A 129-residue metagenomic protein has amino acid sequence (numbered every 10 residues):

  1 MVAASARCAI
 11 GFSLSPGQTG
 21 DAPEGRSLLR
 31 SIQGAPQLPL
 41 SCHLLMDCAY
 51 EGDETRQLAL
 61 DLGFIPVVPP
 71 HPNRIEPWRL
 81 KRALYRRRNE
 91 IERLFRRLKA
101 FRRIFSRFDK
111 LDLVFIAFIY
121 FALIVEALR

Functional and structural regions predicted by a protein language model:
A3-A4: Short, acidic, Ser/Thr-enriched surface-loop or helix-capping motifs
C8-A9: Hydrophobic "anchor" residues
S13-P36: Active-site beta-loop-alpha junctions of metal-dependent nucleic acid enzymes, especially the RNase H-like/DDE
Q18, G34, L38-F108: Helix-centered, glycine/charged polyanion-binding patches within enzymatic domains that contact phosphate-containing
A22-G25, I91, F118: A general structural signal for well-ordered alpha-helical segments in protein cores
R107-F115: Structural motif
A117-R129: Charged phosphate-binding loop/patch that engages nucleotide di/tri-phosphates or the phosphate backbone of nucleic
